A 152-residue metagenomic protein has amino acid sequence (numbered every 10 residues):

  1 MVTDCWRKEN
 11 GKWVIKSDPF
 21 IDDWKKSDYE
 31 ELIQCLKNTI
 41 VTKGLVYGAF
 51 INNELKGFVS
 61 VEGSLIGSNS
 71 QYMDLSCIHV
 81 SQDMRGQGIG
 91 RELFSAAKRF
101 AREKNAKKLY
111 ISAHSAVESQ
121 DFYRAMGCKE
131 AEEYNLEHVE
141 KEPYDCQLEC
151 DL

Functional and structural regions predicted by a protein language model:
V2-Q71, S76, S81, D151-L152: Acetyl-CoA-dependent GNAT
V61, E130-A131: Short beta-strand "wing" residues that participate in macromolecule-binding interfaces
C77-V80, G86-R99, R124-A125: Conserved acetyl-CoA-binding loop-helix of GNAT-fold acetyltransferases
A101-H114: Conserved GNAT acetyl-CoA-binding A-motif
S112-A116, R124-M126, E133-L152: C-terminal "cap" of GNAT-fold acetyltransferases
S119: Helix-turn-helix
